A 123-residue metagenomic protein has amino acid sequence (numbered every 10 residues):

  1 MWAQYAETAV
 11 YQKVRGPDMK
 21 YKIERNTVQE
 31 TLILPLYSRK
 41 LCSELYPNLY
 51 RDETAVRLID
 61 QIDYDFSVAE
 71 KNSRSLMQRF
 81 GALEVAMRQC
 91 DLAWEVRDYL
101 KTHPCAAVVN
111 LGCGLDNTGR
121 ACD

Functional and structural regions predicted by a protein language model:
W2, V10-V109, C113-D123: Rossmann-like AdoMet
